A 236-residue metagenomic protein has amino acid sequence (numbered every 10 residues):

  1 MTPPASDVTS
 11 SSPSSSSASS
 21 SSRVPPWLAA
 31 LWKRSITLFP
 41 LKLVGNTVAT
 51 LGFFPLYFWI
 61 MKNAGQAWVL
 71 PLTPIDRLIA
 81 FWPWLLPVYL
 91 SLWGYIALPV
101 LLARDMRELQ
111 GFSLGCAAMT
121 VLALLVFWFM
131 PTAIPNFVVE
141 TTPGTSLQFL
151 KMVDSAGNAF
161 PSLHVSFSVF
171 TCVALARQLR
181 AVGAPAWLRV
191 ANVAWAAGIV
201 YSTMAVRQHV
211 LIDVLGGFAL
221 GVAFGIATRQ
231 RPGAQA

Functional and structural regions predicted by a protein language model:
T2-P13, A18-Y95, V138-V139, P143 (+1 more regions): N-terminal transmembrane-helix/juxtamembrane module of multi-pass inner/ER membrane proteins
T37, L41-G45, A49, Q110-A118 (+2 more regions): Alpha-helical transmembrane segments of integral membrane proteins
V48-G52, L114, A118, L122 (+1 more regions): Hydrophobic faces of alpha-helical transmembrane segments in multi-pass integral membrane proteins
F54-P55, T120-F129, A194-M204: Aromatic-anchored segments of alpha-helical transmembrane domains
K62-I75, L102-A184: Membrane-interface loops
S91-R107: Internal transmembrane alpha-helix with an interfacial aromatic "cap," most often the third helix
F149-A236: Membrane-embedded catalytic cores of phosphoryl/pyrophosphoryl-handling enzymes
